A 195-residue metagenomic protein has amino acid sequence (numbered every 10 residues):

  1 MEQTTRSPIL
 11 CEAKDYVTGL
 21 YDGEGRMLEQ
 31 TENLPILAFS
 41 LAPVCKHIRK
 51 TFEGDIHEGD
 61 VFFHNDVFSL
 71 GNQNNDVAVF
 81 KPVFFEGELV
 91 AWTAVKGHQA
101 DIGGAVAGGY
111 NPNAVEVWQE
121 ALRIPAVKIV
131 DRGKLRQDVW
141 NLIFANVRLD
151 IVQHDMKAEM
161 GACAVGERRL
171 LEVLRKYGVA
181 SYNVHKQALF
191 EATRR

Functional and structural regions predicted by a protein language model:
M1-A13, R49-E53, F63-L70: Short, basic/aromatic recognition patches
E12-D15, N75-V77: Short, small/polar residue-rich loop motifs at catalytic or cofactor-binding pockets
D15-V44: Anionic-ligand anchoring segments at beta-strand to alpha-helix junctions in alpha/beta enzyme folds, i.e., glycine
R26-Q30, A42-D66: Regulatory sensory and allosteric helical modules in signal-transduction proteins and certain transcription factors
P35-I48, A100-G109: A short, polar/charged loop-to-alpha-helix boundary motif
D76-E86, A94: A short, hydrophobic, proline-anchored segment that marks a local hinge/packing element in signaling and regulatory
L89-A145: Gly/Pro-rich active-site capping loops and adjacent beta-alpha segments that organize cofactor/substrate pockets
R123-R195: N-terminal leader/propeptide and maturation segments of large enzyme subunits in energy/redox metabolism and hydrolases
